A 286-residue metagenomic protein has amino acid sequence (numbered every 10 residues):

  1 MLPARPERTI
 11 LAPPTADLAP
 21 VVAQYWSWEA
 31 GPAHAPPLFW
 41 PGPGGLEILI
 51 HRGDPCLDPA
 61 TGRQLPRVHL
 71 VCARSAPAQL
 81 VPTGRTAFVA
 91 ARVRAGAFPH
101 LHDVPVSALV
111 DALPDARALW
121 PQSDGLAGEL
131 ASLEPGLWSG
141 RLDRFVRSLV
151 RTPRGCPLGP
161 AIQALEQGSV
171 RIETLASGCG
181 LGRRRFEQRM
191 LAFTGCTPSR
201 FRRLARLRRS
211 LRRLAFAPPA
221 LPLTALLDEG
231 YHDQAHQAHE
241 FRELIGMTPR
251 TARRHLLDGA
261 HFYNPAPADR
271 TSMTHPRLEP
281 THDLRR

Functional and structural regions predicted by a protein language model:
M1-R183, F193-P198, R212-A217, L221-H232 (+1 more regions): Alpha-helical bundle regulatory/interaction domains
E47, E187, E240: Acidic-residue sensor for enzyme active/binding pockets
M190, R202, F241-R242, R253: DNA major-groove recognition helix of helix-turn-helix
